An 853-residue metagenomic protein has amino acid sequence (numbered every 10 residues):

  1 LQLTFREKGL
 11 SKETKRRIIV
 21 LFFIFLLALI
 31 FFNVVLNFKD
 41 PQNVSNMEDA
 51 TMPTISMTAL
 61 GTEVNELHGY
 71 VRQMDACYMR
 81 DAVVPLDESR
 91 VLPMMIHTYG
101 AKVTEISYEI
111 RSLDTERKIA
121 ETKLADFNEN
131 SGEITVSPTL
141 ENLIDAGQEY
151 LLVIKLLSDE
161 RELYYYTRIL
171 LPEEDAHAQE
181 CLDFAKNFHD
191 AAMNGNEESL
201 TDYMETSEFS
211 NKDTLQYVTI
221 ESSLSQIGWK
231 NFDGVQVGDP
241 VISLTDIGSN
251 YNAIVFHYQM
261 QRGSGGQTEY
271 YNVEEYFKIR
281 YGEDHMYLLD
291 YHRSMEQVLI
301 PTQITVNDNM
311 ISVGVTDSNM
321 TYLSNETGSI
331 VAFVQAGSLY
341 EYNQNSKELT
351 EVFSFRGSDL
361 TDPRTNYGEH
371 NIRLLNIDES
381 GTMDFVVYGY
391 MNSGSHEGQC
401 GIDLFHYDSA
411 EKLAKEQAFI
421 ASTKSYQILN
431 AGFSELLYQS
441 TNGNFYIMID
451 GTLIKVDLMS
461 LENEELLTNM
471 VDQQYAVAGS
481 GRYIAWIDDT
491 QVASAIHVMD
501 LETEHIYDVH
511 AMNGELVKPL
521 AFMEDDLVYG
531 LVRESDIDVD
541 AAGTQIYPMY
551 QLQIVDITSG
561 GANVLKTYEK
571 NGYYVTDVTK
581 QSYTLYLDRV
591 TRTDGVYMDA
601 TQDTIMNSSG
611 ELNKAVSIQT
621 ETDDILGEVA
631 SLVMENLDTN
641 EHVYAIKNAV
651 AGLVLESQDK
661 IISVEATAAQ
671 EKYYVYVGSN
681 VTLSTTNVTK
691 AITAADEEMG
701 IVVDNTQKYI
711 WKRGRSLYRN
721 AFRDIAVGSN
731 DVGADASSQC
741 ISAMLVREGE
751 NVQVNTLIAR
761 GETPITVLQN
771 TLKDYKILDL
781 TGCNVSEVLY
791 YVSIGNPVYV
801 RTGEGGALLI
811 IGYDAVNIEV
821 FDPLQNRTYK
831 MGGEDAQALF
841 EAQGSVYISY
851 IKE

Functional and structural regions predicted by a protein language model:
E7-L26: N-terminal Sec-pathway targeting helices
F23-F25, L29-Q42, C77-P93, E105-L124 (+5 more regions): Surface-exposed, charged secondary-structure patches
M47-K118, E149-N231, T305-E348, S354-G357 (+13 more regions): Core segments of small alpha/beta cavity-forming domains
A120-K123, Y291, L349-S358, L413-S422 (+3 more regions): Beta-propeller fold detector
D246-M260, G381-V387, L527-V532, L585-L587 (+1 more regions): A short hydrophobic beta-strand element
N250-H292, L824, M831: Exposed beta-sheet edge and beta->alpha loop/turn motif
Q344-K347, D408-A410, D457-L461, D500-E504 (+1 more regions): Short loop/turn segments that connect beta-strands within beta-propeller blades
R719-E853: Conserved active-site-adjacent core of cysteine acyl-enzyme catalytic domains
